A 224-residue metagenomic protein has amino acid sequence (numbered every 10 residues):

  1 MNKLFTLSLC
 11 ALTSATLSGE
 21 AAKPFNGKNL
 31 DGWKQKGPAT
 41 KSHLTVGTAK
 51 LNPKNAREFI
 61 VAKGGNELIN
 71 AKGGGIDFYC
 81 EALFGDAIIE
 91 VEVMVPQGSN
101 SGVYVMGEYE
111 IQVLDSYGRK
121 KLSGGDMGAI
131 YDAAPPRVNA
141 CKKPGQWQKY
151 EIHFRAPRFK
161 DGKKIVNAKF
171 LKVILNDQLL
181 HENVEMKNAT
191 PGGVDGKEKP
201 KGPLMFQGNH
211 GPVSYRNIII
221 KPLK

Functional and structural regions predicted by a protein language model:
N2-S8: Sec-dependent signal peptide recognition, specifically the positively charged N-region followed immediately by
C10-S18: Hydrophobic h-region of N-terminal signal peptides that target proteins for export in Gram-negative bacteria
S18-K224: Carbohydrate-interacting regions of secretory-pathway proteins
